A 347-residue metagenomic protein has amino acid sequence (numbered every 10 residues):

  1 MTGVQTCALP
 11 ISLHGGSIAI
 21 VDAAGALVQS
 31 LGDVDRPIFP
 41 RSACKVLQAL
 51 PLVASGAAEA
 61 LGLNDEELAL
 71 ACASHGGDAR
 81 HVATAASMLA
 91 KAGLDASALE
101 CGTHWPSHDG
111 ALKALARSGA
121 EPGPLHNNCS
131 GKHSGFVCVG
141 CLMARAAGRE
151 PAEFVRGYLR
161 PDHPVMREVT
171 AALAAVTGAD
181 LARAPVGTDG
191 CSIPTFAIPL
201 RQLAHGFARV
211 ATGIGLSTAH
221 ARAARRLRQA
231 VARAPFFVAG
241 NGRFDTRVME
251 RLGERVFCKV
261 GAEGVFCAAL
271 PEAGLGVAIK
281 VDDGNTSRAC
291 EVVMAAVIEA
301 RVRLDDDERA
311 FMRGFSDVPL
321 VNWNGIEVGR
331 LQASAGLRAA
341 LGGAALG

Functional and structural regions predicted by a protein language model:
T2-G3, C7-L9: Short, small-residue-biased leader/transition segments that mark boundaries at the very start of proteins
P10-G15, V260-E263: Short, flexible loop/turn motifs enriched in small residues
I18-V28: Short, glycine-anchored, charge-dense loop/turn motifs used at functional sites
P40-A57: Active-site SXXK
K45-A49, L203, G274: Residue-level preference for non-acidic, small/hydrophobic
N64-R183, C191: Active-site-adjacent helix/loop patches that line small-molecule binding or acyl-intermediate pockets
L173, G178-F236: Penicillin-binding protein/beta-lactamase superfamily catalytic region
A208-G347: Structured C-terminal helix/loop/strand segments within mature extracytoplasmic catalytic/sensor domains
